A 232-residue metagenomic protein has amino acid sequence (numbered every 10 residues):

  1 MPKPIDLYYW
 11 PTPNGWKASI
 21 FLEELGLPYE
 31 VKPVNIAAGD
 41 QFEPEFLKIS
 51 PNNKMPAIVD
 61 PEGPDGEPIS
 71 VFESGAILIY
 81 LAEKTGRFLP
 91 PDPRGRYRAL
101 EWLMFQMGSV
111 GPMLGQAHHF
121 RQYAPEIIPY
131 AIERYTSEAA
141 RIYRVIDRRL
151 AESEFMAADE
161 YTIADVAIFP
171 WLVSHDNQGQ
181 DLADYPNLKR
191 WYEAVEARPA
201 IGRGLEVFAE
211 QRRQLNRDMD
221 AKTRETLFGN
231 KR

Functional and structural regions predicted by a protein language model:
M1-E133, D147: GST-like domain detector, emphasizing the conserved glutathione-binding G-site in the N-terminal thioredoxin-like
P2, Q106-P199: GST-like fold's C-terminal all-alpha helical module
V31, P90, D159, D184 (+1 more regions): A generic structural-conservation signal
N35, I163, F208-Q211: Short, solvent-exposed turn/loop segments enriched in Gly/Ser/Thr/Pro and often Arg
G39-D40, E193, R212-Q214: Short secondary-structure boundary/hinge segments and terminal tails
A76, P199-A200: Alpha-helix/helix-capping structural signal
A82, W171-L172, L205: Active-site-flanking alpha-helical
F208-R232: Acidic/histidine-enriched, glycine/proline-rich intrinsically disordered or flexible terminal extensions
